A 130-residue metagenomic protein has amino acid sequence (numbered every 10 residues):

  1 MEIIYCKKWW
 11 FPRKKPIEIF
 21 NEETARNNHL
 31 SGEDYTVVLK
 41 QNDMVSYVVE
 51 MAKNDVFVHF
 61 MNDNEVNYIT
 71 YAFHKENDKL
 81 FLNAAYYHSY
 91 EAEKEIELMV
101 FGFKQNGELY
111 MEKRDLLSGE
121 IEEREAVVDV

Functional and structural regions predicted by a protein language model:
M1-V130: Buried hydrophobic residues that stabilize the cores of well-folded domains
